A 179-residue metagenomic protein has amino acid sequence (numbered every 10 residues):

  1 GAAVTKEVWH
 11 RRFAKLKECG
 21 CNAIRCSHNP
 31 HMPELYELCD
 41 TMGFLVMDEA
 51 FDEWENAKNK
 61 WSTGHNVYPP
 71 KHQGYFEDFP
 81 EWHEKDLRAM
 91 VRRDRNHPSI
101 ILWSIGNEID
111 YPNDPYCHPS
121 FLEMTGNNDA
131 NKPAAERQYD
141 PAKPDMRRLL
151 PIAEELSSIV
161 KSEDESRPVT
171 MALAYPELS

Functional and structural regions predicted by a protein language model:
G1-P115, E154, V169-T170: Active-site-adjacent substrate/metal-binding segments within catalytic domains of carbohydrate-active enzymes
T41, S120-F121: Short, solvent-exposed amphipathic alpha-helical segments in soluble enzyme and RNA/protein-processing domains
N59-K60, M124-G126: Short, intrinsically disordered/low-complexity patches at protein termini and at juxtamembrane boundaries
P119, T125-S179: Extracellular glycoside hydrolase catalytic/binding regions
